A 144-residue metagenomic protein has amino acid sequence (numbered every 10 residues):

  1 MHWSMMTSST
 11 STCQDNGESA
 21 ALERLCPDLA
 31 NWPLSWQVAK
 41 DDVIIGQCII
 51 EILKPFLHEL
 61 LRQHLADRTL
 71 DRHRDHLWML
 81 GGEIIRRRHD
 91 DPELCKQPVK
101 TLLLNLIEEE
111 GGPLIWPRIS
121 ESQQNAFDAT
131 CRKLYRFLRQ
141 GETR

Functional and structural regions predicted by a protein language model:
M1-R144: Charge-rich, intrinsically disordered N-terminal extensions that act as flexible nucleic-acid engagement or regulatory
